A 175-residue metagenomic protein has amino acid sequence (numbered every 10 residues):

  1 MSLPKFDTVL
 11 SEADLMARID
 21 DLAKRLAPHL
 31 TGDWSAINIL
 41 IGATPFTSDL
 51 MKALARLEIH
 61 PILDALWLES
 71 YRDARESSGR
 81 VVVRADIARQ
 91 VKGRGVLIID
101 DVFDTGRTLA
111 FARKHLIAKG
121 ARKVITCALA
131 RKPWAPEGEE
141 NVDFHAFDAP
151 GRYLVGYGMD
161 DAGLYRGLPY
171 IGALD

Functional and structural regions predicted by a protein language model:
M1-D175: PRPP-associated nucleotide enzymes
